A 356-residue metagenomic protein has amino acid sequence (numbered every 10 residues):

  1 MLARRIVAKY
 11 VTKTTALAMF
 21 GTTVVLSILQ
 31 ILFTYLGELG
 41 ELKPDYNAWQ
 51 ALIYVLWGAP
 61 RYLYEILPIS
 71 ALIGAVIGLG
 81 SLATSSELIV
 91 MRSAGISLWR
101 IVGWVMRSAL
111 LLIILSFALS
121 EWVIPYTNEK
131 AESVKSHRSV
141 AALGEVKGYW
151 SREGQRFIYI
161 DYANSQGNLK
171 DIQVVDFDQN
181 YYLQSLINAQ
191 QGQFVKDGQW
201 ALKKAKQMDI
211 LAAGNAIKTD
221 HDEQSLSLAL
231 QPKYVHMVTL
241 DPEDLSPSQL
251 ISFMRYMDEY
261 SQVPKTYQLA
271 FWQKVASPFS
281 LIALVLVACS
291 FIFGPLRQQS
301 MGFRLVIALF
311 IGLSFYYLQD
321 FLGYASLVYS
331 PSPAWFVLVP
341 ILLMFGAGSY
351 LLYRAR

Functional and structural regions predicted by a protein language model:
M1-E153, S165, A213, Y234-R356: Transmembrane alpha-helices
W150, F157-Y159, Q173, A201: Soluble periplasmic/extracytoplasmic beta-strand elements of cell-envelope proteins
Q155, D161-Y162, N168-L169: Alpha-helical coiled-coil heptad-repeat segments
I160-N164, A189-F194: Extended lipid/amphipathic-ligand handling interfaces
G167-K170, Q184, Q193: Terminal membrane-proximal soluble interaction domains of membrane-associated proteins
L169, I187-A189, W200-A205, H221: Extended beta-sheet lipid-handling architectures
D171-F177, K204-D209: Generic short beta-strand segments
